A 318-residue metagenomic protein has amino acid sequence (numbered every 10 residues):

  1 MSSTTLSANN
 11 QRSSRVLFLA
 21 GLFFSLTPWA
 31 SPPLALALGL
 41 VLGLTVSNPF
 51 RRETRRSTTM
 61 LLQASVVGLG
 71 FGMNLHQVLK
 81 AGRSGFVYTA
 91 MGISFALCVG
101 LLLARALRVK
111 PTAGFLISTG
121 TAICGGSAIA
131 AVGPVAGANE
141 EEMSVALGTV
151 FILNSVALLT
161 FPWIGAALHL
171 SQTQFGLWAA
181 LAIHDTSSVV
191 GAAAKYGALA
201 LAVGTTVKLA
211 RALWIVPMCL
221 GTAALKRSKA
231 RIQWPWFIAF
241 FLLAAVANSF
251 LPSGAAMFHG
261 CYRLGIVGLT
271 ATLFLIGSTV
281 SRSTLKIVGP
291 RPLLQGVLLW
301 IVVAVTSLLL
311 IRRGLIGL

Functional and structural regions predicted by a protein language model:
S2-M60, S65-Q77, P217-G289, W300-L318: Structural signature of multi-pass alpha-helical membrane transport proteins
F24-L38, T58-L61, G82-S94, S118-T121 (+3 more regions): Structural signature of hydrophobic alpha-helical transmembrane segments
V46-R51, K80-F86, G100, T112-F115 (+5 more regions): Short alpha-helical transmembrane interface motifs in multi-pass membrane proteins
R55-S57, L61-P111, G133-T149, G289: Helix-loop-helix hairpins and the membrane-proximal interhelical loops of multi-pass alpha-helical transport proteins
L75-S84, W163-F175, A194-V203, L309-L318: Helix-coil boundary and interhelical linker segments in multi-pass alpha-helical membrane proteins
V87-A122, I152-H169, A271, K286-L318: Transmembrane alpha-helices that form the ion-translocation and gating core of multi-pass ion transport proteins
V109-A157, Q174-G197, L264: Alpha-helical membrane segments and immediately flanking helix-loop junctions that form or couple to the substrate/ion
A146-I164, L181-V190, T206-M218, W300-V303: Membrane-embedded alpha-helical segments of transport systems, primarily multispan ion/solute transporters
